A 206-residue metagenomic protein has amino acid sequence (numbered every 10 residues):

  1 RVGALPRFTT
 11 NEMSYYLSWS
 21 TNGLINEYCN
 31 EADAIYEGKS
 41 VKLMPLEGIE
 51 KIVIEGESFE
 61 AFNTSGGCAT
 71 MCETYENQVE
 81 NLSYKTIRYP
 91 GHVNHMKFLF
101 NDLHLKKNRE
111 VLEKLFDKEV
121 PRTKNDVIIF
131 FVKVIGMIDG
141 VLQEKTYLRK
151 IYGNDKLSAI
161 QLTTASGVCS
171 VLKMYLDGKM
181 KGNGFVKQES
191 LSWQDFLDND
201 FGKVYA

Functional and structural regions predicted by a protein language model:
R1-A206: C-terminal catalytic/substrate-binding lobe primarily of soluble NAD(P)-dependent oxidoreductases
